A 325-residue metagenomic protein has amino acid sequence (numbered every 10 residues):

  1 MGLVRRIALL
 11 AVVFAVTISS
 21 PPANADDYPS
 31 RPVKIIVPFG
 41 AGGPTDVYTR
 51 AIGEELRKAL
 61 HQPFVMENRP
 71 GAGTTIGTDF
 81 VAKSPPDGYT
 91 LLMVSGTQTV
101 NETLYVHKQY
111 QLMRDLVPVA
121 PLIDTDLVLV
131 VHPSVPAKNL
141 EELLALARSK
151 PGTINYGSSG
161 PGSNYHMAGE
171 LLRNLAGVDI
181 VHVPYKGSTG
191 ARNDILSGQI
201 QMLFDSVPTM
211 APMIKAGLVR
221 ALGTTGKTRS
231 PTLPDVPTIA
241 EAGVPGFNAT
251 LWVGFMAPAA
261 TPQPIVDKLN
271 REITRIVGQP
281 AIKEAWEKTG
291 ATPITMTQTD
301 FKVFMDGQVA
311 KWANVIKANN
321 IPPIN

Functional and structural regions predicted by a protein language model:
M1-V4: N-terminal secretory signal peptides that target proteins for export/translocation
A8-S19: Bacterial N-terminal signal peptides
A23-I35, S84-T90, L144-N155, K215-L218 (+5 more regions): Immediate post-signal peptide segment of exported/extracytoplasmic ligand-binding proteins
N24-D115, T153-N155, G177-S206, T295-M296 (+1 more regions): N-terminal (or domain-start) structured segment
K83-Y89, T103-G190, I239, W252-A285: Hinge/capping helix and adjacent helix->loop/strand transition within the periplasmic-binding protein
M93-Q98, S158, S188, D205-M210 (+3 more regions): Beta->alpha turn/N-cap motifs
Q98-H107, H166, L171-L175, M202-V236: A ligand-binding cleft/hinge motif common to bilobed small-molecule-binding domains
K138, M210-G278, G307-A310, I324: C-terminal lobe and pocket-closing loops of periplasmic/extracytoplasmic Venus-flytrap solute-binding proteins
